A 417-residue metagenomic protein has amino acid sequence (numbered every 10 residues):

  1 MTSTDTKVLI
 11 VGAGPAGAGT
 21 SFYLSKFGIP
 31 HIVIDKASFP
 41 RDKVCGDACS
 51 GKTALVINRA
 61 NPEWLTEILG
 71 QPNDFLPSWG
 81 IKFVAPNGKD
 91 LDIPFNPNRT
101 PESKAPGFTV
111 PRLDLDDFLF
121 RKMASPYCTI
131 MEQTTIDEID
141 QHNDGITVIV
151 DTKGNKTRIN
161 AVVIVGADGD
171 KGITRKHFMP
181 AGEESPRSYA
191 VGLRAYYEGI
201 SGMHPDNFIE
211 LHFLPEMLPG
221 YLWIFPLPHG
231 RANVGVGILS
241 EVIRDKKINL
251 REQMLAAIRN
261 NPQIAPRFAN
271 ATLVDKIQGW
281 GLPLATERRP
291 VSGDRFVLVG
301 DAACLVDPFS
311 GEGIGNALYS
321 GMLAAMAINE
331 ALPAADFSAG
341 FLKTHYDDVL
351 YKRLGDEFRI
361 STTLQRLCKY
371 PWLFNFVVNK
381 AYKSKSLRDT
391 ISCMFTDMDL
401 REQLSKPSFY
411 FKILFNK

Functional and structural regions predicted by a protein language model:
T2-A16: Beta1/beta-strand and adjacent pyrophosphate-binding region of the FAD-binding site in flavoprotein oxidoreductases
S25-C45: Glycine-rich FAD pyrophosphate-binding loop
V44-P86: N-terminal FAD cofactor-binding segment of flavoenzymes
K89-V110, T147, N233-E241: Helix-loop-beta segment of a Rossmann-like dinucleotide-binding subdomain
R99-R121, R244-N249: Short beta-strand to alpha-helix junction loop
K122-I264: Predominantly flavin-linked oxidoreductase catalytic cores and closely associated redox partners
V242-A327, L332-P333: FAD/FMN-dependent oxidoreductases across multiple families
N329-K417: C-terminal helical "tail/cap" subdomain of flavin- and related membrane-associated enzymes
